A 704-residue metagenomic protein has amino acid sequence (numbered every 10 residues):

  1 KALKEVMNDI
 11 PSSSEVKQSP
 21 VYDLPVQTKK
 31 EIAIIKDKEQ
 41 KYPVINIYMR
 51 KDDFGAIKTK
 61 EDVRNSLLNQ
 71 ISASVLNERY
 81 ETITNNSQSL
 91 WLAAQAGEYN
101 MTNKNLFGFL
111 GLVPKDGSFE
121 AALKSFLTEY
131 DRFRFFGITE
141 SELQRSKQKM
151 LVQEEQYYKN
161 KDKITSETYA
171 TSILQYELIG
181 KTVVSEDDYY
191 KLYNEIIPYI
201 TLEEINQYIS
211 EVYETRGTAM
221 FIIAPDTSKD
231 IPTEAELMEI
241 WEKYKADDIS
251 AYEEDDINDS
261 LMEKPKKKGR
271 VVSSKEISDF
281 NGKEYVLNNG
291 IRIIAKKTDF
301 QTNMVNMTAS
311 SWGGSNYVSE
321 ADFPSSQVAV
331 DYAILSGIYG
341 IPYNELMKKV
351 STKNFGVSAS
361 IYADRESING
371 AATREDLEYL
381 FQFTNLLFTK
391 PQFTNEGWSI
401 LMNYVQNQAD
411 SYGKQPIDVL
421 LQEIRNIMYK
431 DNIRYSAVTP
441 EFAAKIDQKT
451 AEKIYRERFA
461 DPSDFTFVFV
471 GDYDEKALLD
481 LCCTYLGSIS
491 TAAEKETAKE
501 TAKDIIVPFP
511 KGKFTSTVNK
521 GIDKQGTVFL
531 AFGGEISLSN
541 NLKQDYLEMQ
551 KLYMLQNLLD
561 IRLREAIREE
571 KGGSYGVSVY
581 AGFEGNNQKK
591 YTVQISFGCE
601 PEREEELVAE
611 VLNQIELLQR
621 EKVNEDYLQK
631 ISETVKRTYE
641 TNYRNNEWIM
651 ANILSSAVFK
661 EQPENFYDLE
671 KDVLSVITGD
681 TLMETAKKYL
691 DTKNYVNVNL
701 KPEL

Functional and structural regions predicted by a protein language model:
K1, K41-K60, R64, Y80-P198 (+9 more regions): M16 family metallopeptidases and their MPP-like homologs
K1-N69, A73-E81, Q144-Q148, E155 (+6 more regions): Proteolytic maturation boundary segments
R458-A460: Conserved alpha/beta enzyme-core scaffolds, especially Rossmann-like or related mixed alpha/beta domains that build
